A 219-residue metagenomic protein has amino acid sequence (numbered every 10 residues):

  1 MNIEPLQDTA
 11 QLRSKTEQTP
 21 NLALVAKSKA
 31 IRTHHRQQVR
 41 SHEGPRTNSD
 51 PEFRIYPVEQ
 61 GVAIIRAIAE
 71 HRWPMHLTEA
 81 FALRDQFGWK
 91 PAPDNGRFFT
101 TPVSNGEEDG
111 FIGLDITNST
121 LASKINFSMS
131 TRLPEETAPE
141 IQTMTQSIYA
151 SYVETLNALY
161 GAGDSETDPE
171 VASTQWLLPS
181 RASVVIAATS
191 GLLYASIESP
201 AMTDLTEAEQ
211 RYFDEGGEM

Functional and structural regions predicted by a protein language model:
N2-E170, R181-S183, T189-M219: Short helix/turn-capping signatures at newly exposed starts of structured segments
T174-W176: Minor-groove-contacting beta-hairpin "wing" of winged helix-turn-helix DNA-binding domains
